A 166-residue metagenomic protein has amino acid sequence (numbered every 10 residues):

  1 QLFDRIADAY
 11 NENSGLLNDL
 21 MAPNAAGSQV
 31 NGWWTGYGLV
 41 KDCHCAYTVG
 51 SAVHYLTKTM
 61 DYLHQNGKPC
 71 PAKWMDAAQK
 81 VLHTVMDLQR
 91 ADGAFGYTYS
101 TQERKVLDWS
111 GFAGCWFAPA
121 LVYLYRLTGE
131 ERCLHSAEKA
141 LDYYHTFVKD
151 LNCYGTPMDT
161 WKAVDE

Functional and structural regions predicted by a protein language model:
Q1, S51-C70, C115-E131, E166: Well-ordered alpha-helical scaffold segments within catalytic/enzyme domains
Q1, V30-S51, Y97-W116, C153-E166: Solvent-exposed loop and edge beta-strand segments that line ligand/cofactor-binding and catalytic clefts
L2-A25, K73-G96, E131-C153: Long, well-ordered core segments of solenoidal/helical folds
I6, N13, G50, Q65 (+6 more regions): Generic signature of intrinsically disordered, low-complexity segments enriched in small/polar residues
Y10, Y37, Y47, Y55 (+5 more regions): Sequence-level detector for tyrosine residue identity
V30-L88, D92-G96, R104: A broadly structural signal marking compact, well-ordered functional cores that mediate small-ligand/cofactor/substrate
P69-K73, K105, R132, W161-V164: A structural signal for alpha-helical segments
V85, R90, F95, L107 (+4 more regions): Compact recognition or signaling/catalytic modules
